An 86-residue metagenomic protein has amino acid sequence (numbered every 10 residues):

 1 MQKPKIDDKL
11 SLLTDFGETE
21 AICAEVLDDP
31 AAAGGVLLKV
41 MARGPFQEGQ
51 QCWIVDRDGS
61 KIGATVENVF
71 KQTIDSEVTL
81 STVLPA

Functional and structural regions predicted by a protein language model:
M1-S11, T19, V69-F70: Interface-prone segments of viral and bacterial extracellular assemblies
P4, P45-E48: Short, well-ordered loop/turn sites that connect or cap secondary structure elements
D7-T14, Q50-D58: Short conserved beta-strand and strand-loop elements enriched in small hydrophobics with frequent Asp/Gly
D8, G34-V36, Q50, I62 (+1 more regions): A generic structural signal for short beta-strands and their flanking turns/coil linkers
E18-G35: Short, basic/aromatic beta-hairpin or loop at an interaction surface
A21-V26, G63-F70: Short beta-strand-centered aromatic/proline hotspots
A31-V40, Q72-P85: Short, solvent-exposed secondary-structure boundary/capping segments
A42-G44, D56: Non-cytosolic beta-sheet module surface loops
